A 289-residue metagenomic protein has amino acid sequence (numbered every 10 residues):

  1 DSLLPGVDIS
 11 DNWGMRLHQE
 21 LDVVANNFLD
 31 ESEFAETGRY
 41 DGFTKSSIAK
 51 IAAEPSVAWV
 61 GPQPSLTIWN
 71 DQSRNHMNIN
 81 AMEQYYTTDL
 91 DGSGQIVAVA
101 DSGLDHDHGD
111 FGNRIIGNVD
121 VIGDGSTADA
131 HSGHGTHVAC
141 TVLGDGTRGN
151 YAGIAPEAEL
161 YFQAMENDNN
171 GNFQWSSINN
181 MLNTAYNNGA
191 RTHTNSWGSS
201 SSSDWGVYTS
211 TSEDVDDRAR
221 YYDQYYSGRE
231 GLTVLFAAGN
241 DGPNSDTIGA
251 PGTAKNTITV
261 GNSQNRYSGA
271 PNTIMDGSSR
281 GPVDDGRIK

Functional and structural regions predicted by a protein language model:
S2-Y86: Autoinhibitory propeptides
S10, Y85-V119, D124-Q174, N188-T192 (+6 more regions): Subtilisin-like serine protease catalytic core
K45-I48, E54, G135, A139-V142 (+6 more regions): Extracytoplasmic/secreted envelope proteins and their assembly/folding machinery, especially bacterial periplasmic
A52-S56, L143-T147, N183-N187, G198 (+2 more regions): Sec-exported extracytoplasmic/periplasmic mature domains
D101, V215, G239: Active-site glycine-centered loops adjacent to acidic/histidine catalytic or metal-binding residues that shape
T209-R218, L232: Short acidic, glycine/proline-enriched helix-loop-strand junctions
